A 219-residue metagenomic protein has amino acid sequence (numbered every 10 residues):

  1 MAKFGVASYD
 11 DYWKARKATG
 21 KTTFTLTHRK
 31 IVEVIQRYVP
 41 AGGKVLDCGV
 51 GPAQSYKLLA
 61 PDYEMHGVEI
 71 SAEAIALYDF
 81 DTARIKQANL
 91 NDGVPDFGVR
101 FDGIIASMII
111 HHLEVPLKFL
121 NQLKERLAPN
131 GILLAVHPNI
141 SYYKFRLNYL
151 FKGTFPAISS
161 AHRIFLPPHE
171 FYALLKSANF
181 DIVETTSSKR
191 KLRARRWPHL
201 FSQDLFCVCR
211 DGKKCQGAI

Functional and structural regions predicted by a protein language model:
M1-G98, G103, L120, S187 (+2 more regions): Conserved N-terminal segment of class I S-adenosyl-L-methionine
T22, E114-Q122, I132-I219: S-adenosyl-L-methionine-dependent methyltransferase catalytic module, highlighting the catalytic core
P40, L113-E114, L127-P129: Helix-to-beta-strand junctions that scaffold the AdoMet/dcAdoMet cofactor pocket in Class I SAM-dependent enzymes
K44, G131-I132: Short glycine-centered segments of the SAM/dcSAM-binding site in methyltransferase folds
L46, I110-H111, P138: Residue-level micro-sites within transmembrane alpha helices that shape and flank functional polar/acidic positions
V68, A106, V136: Active-site-adjacent beta-strand anchor residues
G103-E114: A short SAM/SAH-binding and catalytic strip from SAM-dependent methyltransferases
